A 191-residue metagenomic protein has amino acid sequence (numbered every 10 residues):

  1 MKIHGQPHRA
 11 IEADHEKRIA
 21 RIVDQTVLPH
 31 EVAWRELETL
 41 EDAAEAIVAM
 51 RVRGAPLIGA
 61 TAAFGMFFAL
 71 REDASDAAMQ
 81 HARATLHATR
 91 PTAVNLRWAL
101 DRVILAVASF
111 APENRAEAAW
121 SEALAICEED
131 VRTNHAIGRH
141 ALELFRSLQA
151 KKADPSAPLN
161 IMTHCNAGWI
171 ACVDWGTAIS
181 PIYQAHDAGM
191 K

Functional and structural regions predicted by a protein language model:
M1-E41: Positively charged, low-complexity intrinsically disordered leader regions
L28, E45, A82-R83: Short, local alpha-helical segments
R35-R51, P158-T163: Short, hydrophobic/aliphatic alpha-helical segments
R51-K191: N-terminal active-site beta-alpha-beta segment that forms phosphate/nucleotide-binding and substrate-recognition loops
